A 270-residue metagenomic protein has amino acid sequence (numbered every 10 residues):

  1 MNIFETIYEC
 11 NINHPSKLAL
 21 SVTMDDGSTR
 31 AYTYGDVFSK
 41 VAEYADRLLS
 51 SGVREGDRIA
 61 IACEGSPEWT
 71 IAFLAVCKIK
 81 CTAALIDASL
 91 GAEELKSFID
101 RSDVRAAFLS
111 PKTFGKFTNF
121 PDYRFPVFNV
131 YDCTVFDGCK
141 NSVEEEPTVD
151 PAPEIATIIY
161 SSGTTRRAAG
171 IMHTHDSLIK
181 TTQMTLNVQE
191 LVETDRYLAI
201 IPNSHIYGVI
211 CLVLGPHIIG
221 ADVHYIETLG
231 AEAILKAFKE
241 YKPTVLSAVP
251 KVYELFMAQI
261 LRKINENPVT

Functional and structural regions predicted by a protein language model:
M1-L20, S39, A156: A short N-terminal helical cap/helix-turn-helix that marks the beginning of AMP-binding/adenylate-forming
P15-L18, S142-Y160, R167, E190-R196: Conserved pre-ATP/AMP-binding loop-to-beta segment of ANL
L20-G52, D57-S66, T70-L74, G91-K96 (+1 more regions): Conserved AMP-binding/adenylate-forming core of the ANL superfamily
D26, K112-A152, I260-T270: ANL superfamily adenylate-forming
A31-G35, A156-T182: Conserved AMP-binding A3 loop
A60-A62, W69, F73, C77-F108 (+2 more regions): Short beta-strand->loop structural element characteristic of the AMP-binding/adenylate-forming
C63-S66, D87-S89, L191, I200-H205: Conserved AMP-binding
I179-R196, N203-T270: Conserved AMP-binding/adenylation subdomain of ANL enzymes
